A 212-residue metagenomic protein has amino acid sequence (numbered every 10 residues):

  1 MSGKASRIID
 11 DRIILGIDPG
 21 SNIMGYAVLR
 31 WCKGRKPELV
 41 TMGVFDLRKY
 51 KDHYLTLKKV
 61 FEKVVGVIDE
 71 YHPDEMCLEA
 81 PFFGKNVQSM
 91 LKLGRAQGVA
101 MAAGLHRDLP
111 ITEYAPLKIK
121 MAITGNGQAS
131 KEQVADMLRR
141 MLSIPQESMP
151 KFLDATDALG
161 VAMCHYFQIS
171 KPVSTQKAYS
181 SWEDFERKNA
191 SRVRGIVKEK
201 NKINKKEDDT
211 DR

Functional and structural regions predicted by a protein language model:
M1-R212: Phosphate- and other anionic-substrate recognition elements at nucleic-acid/protein interfaces
